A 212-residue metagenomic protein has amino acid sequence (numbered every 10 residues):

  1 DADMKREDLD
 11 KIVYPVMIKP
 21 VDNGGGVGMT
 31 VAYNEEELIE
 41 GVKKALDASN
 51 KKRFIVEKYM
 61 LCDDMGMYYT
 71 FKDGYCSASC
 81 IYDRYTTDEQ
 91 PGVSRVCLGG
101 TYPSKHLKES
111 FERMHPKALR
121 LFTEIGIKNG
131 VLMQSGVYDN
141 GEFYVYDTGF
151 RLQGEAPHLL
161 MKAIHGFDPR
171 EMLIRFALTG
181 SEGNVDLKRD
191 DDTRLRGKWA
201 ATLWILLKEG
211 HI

Functional and structural regions predicted by a protein language model:
D1-G28: A conserved helix-loop-beta module that forms one wall/lid of the active-site cleft in ATP-utilizing catalytic domains
A2-M4, D22-G25, E36-E37, M60-C62 (+2 more regions): Short acidic/polar capping segments at secondary-structure boundaries
K5-D8, I174-I212: Peripheral (often C-terminal) accessory segments that flank ATP-dependent C-N-forming ligase machineries
P15-I18, M29-C62, P91-T101, L119-E124: Conserved ATP-binding module of the ATP-grasp superfamily
A32-N34, Y69, I205-K208: Short beta-strand-to-loop capping motifs
K58-M65, Y69-I127, V131, Y138 (+3 more regions): ATP-dependent carboxylate/phosphate-activation module, predominantly the ATP-grasp catalytic core and closely related
E142-F143: Conserved protein kinase catalytic/activation segment
